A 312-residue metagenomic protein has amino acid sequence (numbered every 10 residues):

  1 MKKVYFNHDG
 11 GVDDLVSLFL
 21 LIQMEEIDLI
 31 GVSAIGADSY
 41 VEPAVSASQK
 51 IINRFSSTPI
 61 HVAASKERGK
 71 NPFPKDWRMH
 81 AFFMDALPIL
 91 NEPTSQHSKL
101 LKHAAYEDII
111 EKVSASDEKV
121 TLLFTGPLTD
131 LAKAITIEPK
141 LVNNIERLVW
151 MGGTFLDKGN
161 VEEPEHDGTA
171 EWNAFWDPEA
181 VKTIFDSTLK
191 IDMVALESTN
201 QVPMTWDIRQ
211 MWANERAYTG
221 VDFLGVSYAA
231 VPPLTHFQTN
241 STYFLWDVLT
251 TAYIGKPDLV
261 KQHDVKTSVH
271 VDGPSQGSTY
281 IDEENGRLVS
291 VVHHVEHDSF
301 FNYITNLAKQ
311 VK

Functional and structural regions predicted by a protein language model:
M1, F19-L29, W172-F175, T183-K312: Conformational coupling and interaction surfaces
K2-K50, S95-M193, T199, W206: Active-site histidine-anchored catalytic micro-motif
V12, I89, P93, P164-E165 (+3 more regions): General secondary-structure edge motif
V32-A34, S57-V62, I89-P93, W150-G152 (+4 more regions): Short, surface-exposed, polar/charged, turn-prone segments marking secondary-structure boundaries
Y40, R68-G69, L100-A105, Y218-G225: Secondary-structure junction/capping motif
V45-A115, D282-V295, T305-K309: Metal-dependent C-N hydrolase catalytic cores
F55-S56, E138, G255: A broad structural signal for alpha-helix termini and local helix breaks/kinks
K75-F82, E162-D167, Q210: Short, surface-exposed amphipathic charged segments that create phosphate/polyanion-binding patches used for binding
